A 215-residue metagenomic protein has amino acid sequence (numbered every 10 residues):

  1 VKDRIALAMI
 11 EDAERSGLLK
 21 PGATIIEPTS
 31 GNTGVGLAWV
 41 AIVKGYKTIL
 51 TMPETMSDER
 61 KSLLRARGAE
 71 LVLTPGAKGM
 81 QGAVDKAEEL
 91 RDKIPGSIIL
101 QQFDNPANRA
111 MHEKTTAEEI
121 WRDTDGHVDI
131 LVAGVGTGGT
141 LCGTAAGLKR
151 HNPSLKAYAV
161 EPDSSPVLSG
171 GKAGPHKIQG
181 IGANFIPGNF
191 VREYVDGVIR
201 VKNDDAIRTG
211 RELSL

Functional and structural regions predicted by a protein language model:
V1-L215: PLP-dependent amino-acid enzyme catalytic core
